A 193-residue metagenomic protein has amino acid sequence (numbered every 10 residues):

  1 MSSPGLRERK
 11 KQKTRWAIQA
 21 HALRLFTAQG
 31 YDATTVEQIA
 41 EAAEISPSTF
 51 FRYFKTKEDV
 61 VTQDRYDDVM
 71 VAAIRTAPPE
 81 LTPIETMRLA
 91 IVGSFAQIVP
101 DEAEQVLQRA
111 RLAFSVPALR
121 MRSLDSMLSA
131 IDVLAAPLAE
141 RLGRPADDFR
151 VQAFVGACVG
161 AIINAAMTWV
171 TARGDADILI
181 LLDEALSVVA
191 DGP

Functional and structural regions predicted by a protein language model:
M1-Q29, A33-S48, T62, V69: Basic, helix-initiating cap at the start of DNA-binding domains
A43, Y53-F54: Core residues of bacterial helix-turn-helix
V61-T62, P83: Hydrophobic alpha-helical segments that drive targeting, anchoring, or assembly
V71-Q108: Hydrophobic alpha-helical connector segments
T86-L89, A153-G160, I180-E184: Amphipathic alpha-helical interaction segments
I98-D101, R141, A165-R173: Secondary-structure edge/capping motif, primarily at the C-terminal ends of alpha-helices and the immediately following
P117-L142, F149-G156, N164: Amphipathic alpha-helical packing segments from all-alpha helical-bundle domains
T168, G174-P193: C-terminal peripheral helix-coil segments that are non-catalytic and often amphipathic
